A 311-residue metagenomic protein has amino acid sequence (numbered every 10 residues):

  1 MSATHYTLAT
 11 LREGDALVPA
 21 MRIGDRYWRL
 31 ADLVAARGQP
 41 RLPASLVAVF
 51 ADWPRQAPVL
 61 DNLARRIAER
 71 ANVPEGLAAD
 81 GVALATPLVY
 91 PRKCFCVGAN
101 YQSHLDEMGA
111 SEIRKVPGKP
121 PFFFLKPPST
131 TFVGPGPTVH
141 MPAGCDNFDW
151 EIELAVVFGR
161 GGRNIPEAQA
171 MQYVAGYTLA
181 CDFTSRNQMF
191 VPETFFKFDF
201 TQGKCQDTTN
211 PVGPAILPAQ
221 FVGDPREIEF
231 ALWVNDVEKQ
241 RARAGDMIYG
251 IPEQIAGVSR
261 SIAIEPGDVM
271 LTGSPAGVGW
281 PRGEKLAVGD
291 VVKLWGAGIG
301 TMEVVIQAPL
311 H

Functional and structural regions predicted by a protein language model:
M1-P117, V291-K293: N-terminal non-catalytic cap/leader segment that marks the start of a structured domain
A3, G14, D61, L77 (+3 more regions): Catalytic-pocket segment enriched in acidic/His residues
A9, L84-T86, S111-I113, V139-F148 (+3 more regions): A generic local secondary-structure boundary/capping motif
R22, I113-V133, W150, V288-G298: Structural signature of FAD isoalloxazine-binding scaffolds in flavoprotein oxidoreductases
T86, K93, V116, D146-F148 (+3 more regions): Residue "hotspots" at secondary-structure boundaries inside conserved domains
F122-P142, R163, T208-L217, P275-G279: Short catalytic-site patches enriched in acidic/histidine residues that coordinate or position cofactors/metals
P127-R186: Non-heme Fe(II) oxygenase catalytic core, chiefly the N-lobe of the double-stranded beta-helix
